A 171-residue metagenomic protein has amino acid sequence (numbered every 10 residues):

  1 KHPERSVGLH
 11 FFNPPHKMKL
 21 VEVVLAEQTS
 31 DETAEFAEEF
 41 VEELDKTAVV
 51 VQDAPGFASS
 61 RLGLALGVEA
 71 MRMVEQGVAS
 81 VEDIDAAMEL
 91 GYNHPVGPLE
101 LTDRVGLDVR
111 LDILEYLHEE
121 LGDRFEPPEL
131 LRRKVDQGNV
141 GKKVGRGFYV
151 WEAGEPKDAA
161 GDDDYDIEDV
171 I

Functional and structural regions predicted by a protein language model:
K1-D53, S60-R61: Rossmann-fold dinucleotide-binding core
H16, L62-L66, H94: Alpha-helix N-cap/N′ positions at the starts of helices
E35, E42-D53, E75-Q76, V81-I171: NAD(P)-dependent Rossmann-like dehydrogenase/reductase catalytic/cofactor-binding core
G67-V68, L114: Residue-level signal for cytosolic alpha-helical hairpin/rod architecture
V68-E75: Short glycine/serine- and small hydrophobic-enriched flexible loop segments
